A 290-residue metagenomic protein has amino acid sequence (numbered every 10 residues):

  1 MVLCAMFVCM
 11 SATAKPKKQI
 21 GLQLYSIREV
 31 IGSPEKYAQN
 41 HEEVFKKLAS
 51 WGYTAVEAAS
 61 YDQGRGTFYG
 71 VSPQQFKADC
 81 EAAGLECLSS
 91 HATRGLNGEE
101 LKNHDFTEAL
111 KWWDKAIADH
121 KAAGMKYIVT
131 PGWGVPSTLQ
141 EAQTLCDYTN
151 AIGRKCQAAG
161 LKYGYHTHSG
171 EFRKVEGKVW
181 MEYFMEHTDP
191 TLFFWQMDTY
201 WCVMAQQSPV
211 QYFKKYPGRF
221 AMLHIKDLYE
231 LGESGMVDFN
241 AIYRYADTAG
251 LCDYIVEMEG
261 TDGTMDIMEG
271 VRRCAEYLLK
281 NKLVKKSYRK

Functional and structural regions predicted by a protein language model:
M1-K17: Bacterial Sec-dependent N-terminal signal peptides
V8, Y69, F76, E100-L101 (+7 more regions): Alpha-helix boundary/interfacial micro-motifs
T13-K126, E276-K290: N-terminal pre-domain/capping segments
K15-G21, S26-T54, E176-M197, W201-K290: Histidine-acidic metal/acid-base catalytic patches
R28-A38, A58-P73, R94-L110, G134-Q143 (+4 more regions): Acidic-and-aromatic substrate-binding clefts and catalytic sites of carbohydrate-active enzymes
D79, E86, N97-F194, M268 (+1 more regions): Active-site acidic/histidine proton-transfer and metal-coordination neighborhood in alpha/beta enzyme cores
